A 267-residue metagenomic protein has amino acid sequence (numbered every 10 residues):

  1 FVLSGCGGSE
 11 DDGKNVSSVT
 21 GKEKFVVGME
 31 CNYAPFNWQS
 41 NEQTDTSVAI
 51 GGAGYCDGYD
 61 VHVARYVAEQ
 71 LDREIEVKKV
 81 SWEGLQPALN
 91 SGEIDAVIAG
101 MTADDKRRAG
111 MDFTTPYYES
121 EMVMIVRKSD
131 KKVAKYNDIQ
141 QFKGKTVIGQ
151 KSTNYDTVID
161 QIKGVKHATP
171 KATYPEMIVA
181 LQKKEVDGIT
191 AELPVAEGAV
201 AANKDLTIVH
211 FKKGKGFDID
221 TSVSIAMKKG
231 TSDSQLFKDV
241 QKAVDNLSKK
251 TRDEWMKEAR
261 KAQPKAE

Functional and structural regions predicted by a protein language model:
V2-G5: C-terminal motif of bacterial Sec signal peptides marking the signal peptidase cleavage site
G8-D12, N154-A168, I208, Q241-E267: Ligand-binding clefts/hinges and TM-proximal coupling segments of bilobed small-molecule sensing domains
G13-G100, A109: Extracytoplasmic small-molecule ligand-binding "clamshell" domains of the periplasmic binding protein/Venus flytrap
S18, T46, K128-T146: Flexible hinge/capping segments at coil-to-helix
V27-N37, F113-Y136, I225-M227: Hydrophobic/proline-rich hinge and linker segments of small-molecule sensing/allosteric domains, predominantly
Y59, E76-P87, A134, T169-K183 (+2 more regions): Short helix-initiation/N-cap motifs at beta->coil->alpha
G84, G100-G110, V158-Q161, D187-I219: A ligand-binding cleft/hinge motif common to bilobed small-molecule-binding domains
E119-V126, A201-V244, A262-E267: Periplasmic-binding protein-like
